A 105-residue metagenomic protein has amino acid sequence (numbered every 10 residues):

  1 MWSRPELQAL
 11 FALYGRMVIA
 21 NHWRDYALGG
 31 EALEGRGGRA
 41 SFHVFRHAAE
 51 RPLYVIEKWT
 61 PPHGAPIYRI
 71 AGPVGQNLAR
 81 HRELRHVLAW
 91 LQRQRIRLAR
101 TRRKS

Functional and structural regions predicted by a protein language model:
M1-S41: Negatively charged, low-complexity tracts enriched in Asp/Glu with abundant Ser/Thr
W2, I96-K104: Short hydrophobic short-linear motifs embedded in intrinsically disordered terminal tails or helical linkers
R24, G29, E34, P62 (+2 more regions): A generic structural micro-environment signature that highlights single residues at secondary-structure boundaries
Y26-L28, V44, I56, I70 (+1 more regions): Generic structural hydrophobic/aromatic packing signal, biased to beta-strands
E34-A40, H47-P52, P62: Short, charged/polar surface micro-motifs in flexible loops or helix N-caps
G38-R46, I67-G72: Generic recognition of long tandem-repeat/solenoid scaffolds
R51-G75, Q94: Short aromatic-glycine-(Arg/Gly/Cys) micro-motifs in beta-strand/loop hairpins
I70-A99: Mixed-charge, glycine-accented linear interaction segment located at domain edges/termini
